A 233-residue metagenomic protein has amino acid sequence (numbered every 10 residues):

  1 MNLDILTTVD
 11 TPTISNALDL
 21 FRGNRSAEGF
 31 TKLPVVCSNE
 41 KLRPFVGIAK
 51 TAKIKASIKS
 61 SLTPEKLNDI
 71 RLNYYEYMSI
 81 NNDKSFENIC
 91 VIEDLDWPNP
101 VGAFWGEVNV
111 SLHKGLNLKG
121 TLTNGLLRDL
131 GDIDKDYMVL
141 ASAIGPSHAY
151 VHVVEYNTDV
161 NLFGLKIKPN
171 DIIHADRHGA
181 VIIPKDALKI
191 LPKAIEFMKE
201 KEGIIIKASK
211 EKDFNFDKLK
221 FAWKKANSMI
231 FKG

Functional and structural regions predicted by a protein language model:
M1-D83, I206-F214, K220-K224: Intrinsically disordered, low-complexity regions enriched in acidic/Ser/Thr/Pro/Gln residues
T7-S15, F45, G102, G106 (+3 more regions): Generic structural signal for well-ordered, non-membrane alpha-helical segments in soluble metabolic enzymes
L18, H113, D171-I173: Buried hydrophobic positions in well-ordered alpha/beta secondary-structure cores of metabolic enzymes
E28-G29, V91-E93, T121-G125, V139-A141 (+1 more regions): General beta-strand structural signal in soluble alpha/beta enzymes
V46-G47, S85-N88, L116-K119, D134-Y137 (+3 more regions): Short coil/turn connectors at secondary-structure junctions
S79-L126: Extracellular/luminal Protease-associated
L130-I144: Histidine/lysine/aspartate-rich catalytic loop segments that bind and position anionic ligands
S142-K218: Acidic, glycine-rich flexible loop/linker segments
